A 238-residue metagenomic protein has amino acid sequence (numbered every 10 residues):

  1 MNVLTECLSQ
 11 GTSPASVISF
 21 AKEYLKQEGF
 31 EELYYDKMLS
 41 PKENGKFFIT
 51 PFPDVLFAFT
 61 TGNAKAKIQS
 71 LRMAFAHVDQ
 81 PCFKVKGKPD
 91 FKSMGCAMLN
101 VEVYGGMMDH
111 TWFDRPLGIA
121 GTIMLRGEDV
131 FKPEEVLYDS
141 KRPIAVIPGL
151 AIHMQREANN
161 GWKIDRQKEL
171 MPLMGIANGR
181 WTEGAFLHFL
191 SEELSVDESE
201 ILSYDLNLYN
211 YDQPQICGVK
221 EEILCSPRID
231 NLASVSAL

Functional and structural regions predicted by a protein language model:
M1-A237: N-terminal hydrophobic/helix-forming segments and targeting peptides
